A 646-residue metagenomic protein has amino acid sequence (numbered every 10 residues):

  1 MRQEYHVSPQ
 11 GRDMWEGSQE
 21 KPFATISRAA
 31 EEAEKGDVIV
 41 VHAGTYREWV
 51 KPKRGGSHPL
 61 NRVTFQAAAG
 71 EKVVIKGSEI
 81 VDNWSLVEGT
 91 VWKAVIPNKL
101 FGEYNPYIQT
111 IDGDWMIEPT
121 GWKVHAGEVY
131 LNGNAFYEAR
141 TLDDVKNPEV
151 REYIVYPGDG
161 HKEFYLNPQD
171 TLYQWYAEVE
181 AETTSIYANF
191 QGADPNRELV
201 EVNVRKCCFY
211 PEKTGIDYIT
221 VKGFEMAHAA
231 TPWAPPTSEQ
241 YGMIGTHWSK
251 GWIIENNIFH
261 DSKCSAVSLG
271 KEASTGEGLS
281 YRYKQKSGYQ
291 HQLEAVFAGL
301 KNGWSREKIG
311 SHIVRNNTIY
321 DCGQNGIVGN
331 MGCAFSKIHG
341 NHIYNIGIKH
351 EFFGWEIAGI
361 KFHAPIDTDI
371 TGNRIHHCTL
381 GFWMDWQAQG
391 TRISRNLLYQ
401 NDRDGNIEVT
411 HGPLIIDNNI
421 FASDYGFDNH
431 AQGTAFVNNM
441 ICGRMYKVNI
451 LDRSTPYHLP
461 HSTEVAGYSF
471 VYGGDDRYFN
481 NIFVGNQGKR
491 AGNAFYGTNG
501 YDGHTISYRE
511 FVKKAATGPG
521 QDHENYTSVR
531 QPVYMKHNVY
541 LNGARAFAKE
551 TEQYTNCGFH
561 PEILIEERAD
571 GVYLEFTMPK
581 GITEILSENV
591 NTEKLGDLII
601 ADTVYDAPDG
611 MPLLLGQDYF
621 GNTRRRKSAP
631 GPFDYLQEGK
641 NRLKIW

Functional and structural regions predicted by a protein language model:
Q3, D37, E48, N61-V63 (+19 more regions): The right-handed parallel beta-helix/beta-solenoid scaffold, focusing on the short coil/turn and N-cap positions
E4-W248, H260, S268, S274-W304 (+4 more regions): Extracellular polysaccharide-degrading/modifying enzymes targeting complex plant/algal/animal polysaccharides
V41, T64-A67, I219-V221, I253-E255 (+9 more regions): All-beta strand scaffolds that present successive hydrophobic residues in beta-strands
W49-K51, K206-C208, A230-P236, Y241-G242 (+9 more regions): Short glycine/acidic-rich loop motifs that flank beta-strands on beta-rich extracellular proteins
S262-S265, L269-N325, N330-G359, H363-P365: Hydrophobic, small-residue-rich alpha-helical packing segments that form membrane-like cores
I343, A358-I360, P365-H377, F382 (+7 more regions): C-terminal structured domain segments across diverse proteins
Y399-R403, G412-Y446, P456-Q487, Y496-N542: Catalytic-core region of carbohydrate-active enzymes that cleave or remodel glycosidic bonds
